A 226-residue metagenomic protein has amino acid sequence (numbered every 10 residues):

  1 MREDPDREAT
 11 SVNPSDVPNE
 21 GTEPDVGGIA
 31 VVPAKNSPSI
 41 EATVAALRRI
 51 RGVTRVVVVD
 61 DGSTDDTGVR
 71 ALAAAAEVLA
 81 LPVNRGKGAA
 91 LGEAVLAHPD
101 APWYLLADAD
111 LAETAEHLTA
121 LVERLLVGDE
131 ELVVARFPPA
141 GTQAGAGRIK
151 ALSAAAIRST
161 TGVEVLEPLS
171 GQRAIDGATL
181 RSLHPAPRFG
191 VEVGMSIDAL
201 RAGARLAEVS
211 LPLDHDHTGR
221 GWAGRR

Functional and structural regions predicted by a protein language model:
M1-D25, H184-R226: Hydrophobic helical membrane-anchoring modules
I29-V32, A80: Short hydrophobic beta-strand elements that form part of the catalytic alpha/beta core underpinning NDP-sugar/donor
V32, R48, V53-G62: Short beta-strand/loop segment that forms part of the nucleotide-sugar
K35-R49: Short, well-formed alpha-helical segments that are part of the catalytic scaffolds of diverse glycosyltransferases
S39-A42, D65-A73: Acidic helix N-cap motif at the loop->helix transition within catalytic regions of sugar-transfer enzymes
D60-V69, L111: A conserved acidic beta->alpha catalytic loop
V83-R85, A89-H98, W103, A115-F189 (+1 more regions): Acceptor/aglycone-binding surface of glycosyltransferases and processive sugar-polymer synthases
